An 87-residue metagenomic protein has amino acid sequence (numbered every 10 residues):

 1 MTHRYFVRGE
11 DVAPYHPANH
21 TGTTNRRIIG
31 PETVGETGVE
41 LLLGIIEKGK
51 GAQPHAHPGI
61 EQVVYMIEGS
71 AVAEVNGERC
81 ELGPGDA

Functional and structural regions predicted by a protein language model:
M1-G38, Q53: A short, N-terminal "cap"/entry segment at the start of jelly-roll beta-barrel domains of the cupin/DSBH fold
L41-L42: A short, structured beta-strand/loop element
I45: Short proline/glycine- and basic residue-enriched helix-capping loop/turn segments at helix->loop/beta transitions
G51, A56-A87: A short beta-strand-loop-beta hairpin characteristic of the jelly-roll/cupin
